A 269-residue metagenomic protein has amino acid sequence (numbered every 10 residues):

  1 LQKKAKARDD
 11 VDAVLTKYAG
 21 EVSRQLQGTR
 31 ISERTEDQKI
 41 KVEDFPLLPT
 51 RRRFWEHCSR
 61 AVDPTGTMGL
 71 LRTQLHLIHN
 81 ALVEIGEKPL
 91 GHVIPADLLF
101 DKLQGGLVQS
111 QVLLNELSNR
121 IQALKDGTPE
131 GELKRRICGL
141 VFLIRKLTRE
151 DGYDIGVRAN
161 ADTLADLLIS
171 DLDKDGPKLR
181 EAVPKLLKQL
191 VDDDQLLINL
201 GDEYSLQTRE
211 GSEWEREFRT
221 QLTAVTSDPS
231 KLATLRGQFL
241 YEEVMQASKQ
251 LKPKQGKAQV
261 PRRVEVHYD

Functional and structural regions predicted by a protein language model:
L1-N80: Amphipathic alpha-helical segments of the small helical/lid subdomains adjacent to P-loop NTPase cores
A61-D269: Extended alpha-helical interface modules used as scaffolds for assembling large macromolecular complexes
